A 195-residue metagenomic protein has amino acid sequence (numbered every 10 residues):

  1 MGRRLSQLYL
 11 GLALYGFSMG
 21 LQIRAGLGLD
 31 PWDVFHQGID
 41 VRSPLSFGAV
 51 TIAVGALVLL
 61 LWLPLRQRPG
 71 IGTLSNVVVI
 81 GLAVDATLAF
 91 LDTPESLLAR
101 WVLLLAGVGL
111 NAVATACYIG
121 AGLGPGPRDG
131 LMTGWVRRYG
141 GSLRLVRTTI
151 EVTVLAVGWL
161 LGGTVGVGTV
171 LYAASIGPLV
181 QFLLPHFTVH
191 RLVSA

Functional and structural regions predicted by a protein language model:
M1-A195: Core subunits and conserved enzymes of cellular information-processing and envelope-translocation systems across
